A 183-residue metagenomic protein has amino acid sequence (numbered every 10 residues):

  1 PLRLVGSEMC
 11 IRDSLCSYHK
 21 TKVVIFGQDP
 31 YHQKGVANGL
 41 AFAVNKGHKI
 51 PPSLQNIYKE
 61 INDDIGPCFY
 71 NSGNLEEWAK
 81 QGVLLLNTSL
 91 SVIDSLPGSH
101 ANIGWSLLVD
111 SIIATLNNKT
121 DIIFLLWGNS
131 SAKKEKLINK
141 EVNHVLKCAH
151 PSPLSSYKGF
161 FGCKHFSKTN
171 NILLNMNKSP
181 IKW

Functional and structural regions predicted by a protein language model:
P1, L15, L75-E77: Short secondary-structure boundary/capping segments
P1-G6, C10-I11: Single conserved hydrophobic/aromatic residue that forms the stacking wall/gate of nucleotide- or nucleobase-binding
C16-Y70: Adenosine ribonucleotide-centric catalytic and binding domains
H19-T21, Y70-Q81, L86, N102: Flexible, compositionally biased loop and terminal segments
P30-Y31, E77, S91-I93: Short, catalytically relevant binding-site loops at active-site mouths
L40-F42, L75, F161, W183: Short clusters of hydrophobic/aromatic residues that line enzyme substrate/ligand-binding pockets
D64-E76, L96, L116-D121: Short helix-to-loop capping/linker segments positioned immediately adjacent to catalytic or ligand/cofactor-binding
Q81-W183: Glycine/proline-rich loop-helix segments at beta-alpha junctions forming the active-site rim of enzyme cores
